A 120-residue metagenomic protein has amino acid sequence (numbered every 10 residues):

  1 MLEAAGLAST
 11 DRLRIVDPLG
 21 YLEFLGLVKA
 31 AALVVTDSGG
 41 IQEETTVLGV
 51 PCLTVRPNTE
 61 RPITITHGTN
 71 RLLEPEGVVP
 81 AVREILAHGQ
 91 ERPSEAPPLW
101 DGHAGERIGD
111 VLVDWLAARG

Functional and structural regions predicted by a protein language model:
M1-G120: Nucleotide-activated sugar donor-binding and catalytic core shared by glycosyltransferases and related lipid-linked
